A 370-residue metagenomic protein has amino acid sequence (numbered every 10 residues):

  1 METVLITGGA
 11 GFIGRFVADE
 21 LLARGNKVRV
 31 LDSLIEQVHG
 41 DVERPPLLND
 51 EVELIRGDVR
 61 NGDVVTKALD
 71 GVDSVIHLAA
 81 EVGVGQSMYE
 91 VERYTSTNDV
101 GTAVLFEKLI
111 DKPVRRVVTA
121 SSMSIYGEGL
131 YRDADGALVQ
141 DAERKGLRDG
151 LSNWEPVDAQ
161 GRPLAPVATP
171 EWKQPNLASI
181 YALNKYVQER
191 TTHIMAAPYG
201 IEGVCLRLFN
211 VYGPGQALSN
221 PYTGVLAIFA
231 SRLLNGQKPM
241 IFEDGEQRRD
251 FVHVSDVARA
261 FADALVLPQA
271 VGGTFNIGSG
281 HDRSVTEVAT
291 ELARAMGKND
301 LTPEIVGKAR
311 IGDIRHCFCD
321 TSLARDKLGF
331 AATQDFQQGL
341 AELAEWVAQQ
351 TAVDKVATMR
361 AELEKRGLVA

Functional and structural regions predicted by a protein language model:
M1-F209: N-terminal Rossmann-like NAD(P)+-binding domain of SDR-like oxidoreductases, especially those catalyzing
V17-D19, G57, L234-A370: C-terminal substrate-binding subdomain of Rossmann-fold SDR/epimerase-dehydratase oxidoreductases
L22, L69, F106-I110, H193 (+5 more regions): A structural alpha-helix within SAM-dependent methyltransferase catalytic domains
G40-E43, G129-D133, Q216-N220, V288-A289 (+1 more regions): Short aromatic-enriched loop/helix-cap "lid" or pocket-rim segments at secondary-structure transitions that line
L47-D50, V157-E171, A227-I241, R294-I305 (+1 more regions): A short C-terminal helix-loop "cap" of Rossmann-like NAD(P)-dependent dehydrogenase/epimerase domains
S87, G161-S179, G203-L218, I228-V252 (+2 more regions): A conserved pocket-lining segment of Rossmann-fold NAD(P)-dependent short-chain dehydrogenase/reductase
V187, T191, M195, V225 (+3 more regions): Hydrophobic alpha-helix immediately C-terminal to the catalytic Tyr-X-X-X-Lys motif of short-chain
